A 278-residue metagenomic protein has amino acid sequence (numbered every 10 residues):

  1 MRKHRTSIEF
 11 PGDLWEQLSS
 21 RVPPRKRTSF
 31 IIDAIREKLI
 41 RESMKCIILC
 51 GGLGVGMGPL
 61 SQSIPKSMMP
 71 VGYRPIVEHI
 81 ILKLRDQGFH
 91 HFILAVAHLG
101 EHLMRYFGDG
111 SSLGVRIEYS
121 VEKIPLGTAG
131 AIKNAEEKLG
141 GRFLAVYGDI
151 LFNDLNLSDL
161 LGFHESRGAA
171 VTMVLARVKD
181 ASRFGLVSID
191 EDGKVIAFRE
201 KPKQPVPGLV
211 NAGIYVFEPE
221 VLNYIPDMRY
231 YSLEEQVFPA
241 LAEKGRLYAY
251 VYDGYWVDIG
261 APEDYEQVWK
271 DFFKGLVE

Functional and structural regions predicted by a protein language model:
R2-R5, G12-P24, S29-I48, G56 (+4 more regions): Conserved N-terminal catalytic core of the sugar/cofactor nucleotidyltransferase
P24, F30, F143-L144, L151-F152 (+4 more regions): Catalytic-core segments of class I nucleotidyltransferases/pyrophosphorylases that form NMP-activated intermediates
C46, F92, V171-T172, L247: Hydrophobic/aromatic residues located in beta-strands of well-ordered beta-sheets within soluble catalytic
L49-G51, P70: A conserved hydrophobic helix/loop-capping motif in glycosyltransferases and polysaccharide synthases
S67-R74: Short, glycine-rich nucleotide/cofactor-binding loops
R167-R177: A short, conserved acidic/glycine-rich loop-to-beta-strand motif that forms the donor nucleotide-sugar/metal
I189-D192: Short acidic-glycine loop/turn motifs at beta-strand connectors
